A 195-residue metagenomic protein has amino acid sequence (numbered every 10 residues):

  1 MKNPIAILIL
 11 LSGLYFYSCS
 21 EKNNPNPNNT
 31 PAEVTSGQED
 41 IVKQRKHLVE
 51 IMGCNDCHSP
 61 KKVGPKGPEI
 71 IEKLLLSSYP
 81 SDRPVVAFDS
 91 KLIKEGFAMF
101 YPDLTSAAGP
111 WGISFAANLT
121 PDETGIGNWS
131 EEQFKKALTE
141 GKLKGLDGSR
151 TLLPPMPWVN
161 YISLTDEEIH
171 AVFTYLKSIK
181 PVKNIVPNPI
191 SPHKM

Functional and structural regions predicted by a protein language model:
K2-I9: Sec-dependent signal peptide recognition, specifically the positively charged N-region followed immediately by
Y15-S18: C-terminal motif of bacterial Sec signal peptides marking the signal peptidase cleavage site
S20-K22: Bacterial signal peptide processing site
P27-E50, K62-P68, P84-F88, N128: Electrostatic cytochrome c docking/interface patches
G37, V42, N55, P155-P157 (+2 more regions): Interaction-mediating elements
R45, I51-K61, F134, V172 (+1 more regions): The canonical Cys-X-X-Cys-His
V63-K136, L152-T165, K194-M195: Gly/Gly-Pro-rich "capping" loops immediately C-terminal to redox-active cysteine motifs in periplasmic/lumenal
N128-L143, W158-P187: C-terminal capping alpha-helices of c-type cytochrome domains
